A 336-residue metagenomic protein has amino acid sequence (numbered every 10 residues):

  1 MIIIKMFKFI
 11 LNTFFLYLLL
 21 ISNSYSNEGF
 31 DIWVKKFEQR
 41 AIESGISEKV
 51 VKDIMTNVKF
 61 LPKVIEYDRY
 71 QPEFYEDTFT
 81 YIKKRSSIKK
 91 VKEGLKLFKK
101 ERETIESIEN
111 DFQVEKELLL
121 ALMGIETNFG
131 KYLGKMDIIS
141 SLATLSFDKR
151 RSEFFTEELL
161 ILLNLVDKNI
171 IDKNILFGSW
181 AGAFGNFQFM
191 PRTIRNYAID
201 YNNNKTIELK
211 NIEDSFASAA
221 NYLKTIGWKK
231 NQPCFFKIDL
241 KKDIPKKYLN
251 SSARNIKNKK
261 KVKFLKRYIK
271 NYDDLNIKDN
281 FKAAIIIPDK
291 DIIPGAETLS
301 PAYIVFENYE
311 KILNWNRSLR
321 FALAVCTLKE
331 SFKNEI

Functional and structural regions predicted by a protein language model:
I2-S26: Classical Sec-dependent N-terminal signal peptides that target proteins to the secretory pathway
N27-E109: An acidic, Gly/Ser/Thr/Pro-rich helix-cap/linker signature
R40, I54-N57, T156-F177, N258-N271: A contiguous strand-loop segment
S44, I238-I336: C-terminal soluble interaction/assembly domains
G45-M55, Y201-L209, N231-Q232: Short, surface-exposed acidic
V51-Y75, M123-T127, D137-S140, K237-P245: Acidic helix-start/capping segments at beta-turn-to-alpha-helix junctions
Y81-A220, K224, C234: Acidic/His-rich structured neighborhood in mature extracellular/periplasmic domains
N204, L209, E213-F216, A220-K263: Helix-loop elements that line ligand-binding/catalytic pockets
